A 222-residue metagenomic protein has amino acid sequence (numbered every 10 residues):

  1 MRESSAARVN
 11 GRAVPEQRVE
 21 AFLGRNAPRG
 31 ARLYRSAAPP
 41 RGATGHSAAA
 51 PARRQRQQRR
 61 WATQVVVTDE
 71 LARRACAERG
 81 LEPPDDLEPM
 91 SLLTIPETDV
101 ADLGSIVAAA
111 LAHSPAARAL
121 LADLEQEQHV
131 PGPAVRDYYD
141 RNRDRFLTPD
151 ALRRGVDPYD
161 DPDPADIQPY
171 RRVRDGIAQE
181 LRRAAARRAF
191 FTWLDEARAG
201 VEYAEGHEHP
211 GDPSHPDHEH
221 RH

Functional and structural regions predicted by a protein language model:
M1-R29, L33-H222: Peptidyl-prolyl cis-trans isomerase
